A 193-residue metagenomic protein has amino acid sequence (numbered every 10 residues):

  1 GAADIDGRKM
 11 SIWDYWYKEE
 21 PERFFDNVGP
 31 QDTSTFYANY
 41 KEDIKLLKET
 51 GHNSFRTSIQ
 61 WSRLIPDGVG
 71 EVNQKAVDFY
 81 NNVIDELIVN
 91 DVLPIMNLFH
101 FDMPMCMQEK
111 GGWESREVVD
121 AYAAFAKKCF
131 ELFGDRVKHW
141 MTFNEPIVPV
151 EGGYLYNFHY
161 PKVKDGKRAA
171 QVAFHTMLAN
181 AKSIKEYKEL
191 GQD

Functional and structural regions predicted by a protein language model:
G1-F24, D67-G68, D78-D193: Active-site region of glycoside hydrolase catalytic domains
M10-K45: Aromatic- and Gly/Pro-rich amphipathic surface segment
N27-P30, G51, V89-D91: Homeobox/homeodomain signature
Q31, A38, E71-Q74, K167 (+1 more regions): Short, solvent-exposed segments of well-ordered alpha helices
T33-L47, V118-C129: Short, acidic/polar
N39-Q60, L93: Catalytic domains of carbohydrate-active enzymes, especially glycoside hydrolases
I59-V72: Glycine-rich, proline-tolerant flexible connector loops at the mouths of alpha/beta enzymes
